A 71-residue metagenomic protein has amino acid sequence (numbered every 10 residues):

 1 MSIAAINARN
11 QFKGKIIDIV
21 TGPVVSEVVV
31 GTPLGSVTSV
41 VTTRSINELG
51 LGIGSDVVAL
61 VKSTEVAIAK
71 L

Functional and structural regions predicted by a protein language model:
M1-L71: Non-catalytic connector elements of ABC transporters
